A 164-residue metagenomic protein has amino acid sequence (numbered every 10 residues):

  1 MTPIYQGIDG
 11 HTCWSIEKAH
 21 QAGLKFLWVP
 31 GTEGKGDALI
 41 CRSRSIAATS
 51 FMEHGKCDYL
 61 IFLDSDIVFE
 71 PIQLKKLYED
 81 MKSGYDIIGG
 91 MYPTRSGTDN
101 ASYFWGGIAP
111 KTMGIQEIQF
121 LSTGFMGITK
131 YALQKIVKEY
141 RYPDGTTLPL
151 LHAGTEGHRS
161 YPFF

Functional and structural regions predicted by a protein language model:
M1-Y5: Short, hydrophobic/glycine-enriched beta-strand segments
Q6-Q21: Short, well-formed alpha-helical segments that are part of the catalytic scaffolds of diverse glycosyltransferases
A19, D66, E79-D80: Polar low-complexity intrinsically disordered regions
H20-P30, D58: Short loop->beta transition adjacent to catalytic acidic/histidine clusters or analogous donor-positioning motifs
G36-S43: A short, glycine-/small-residue-rich helix N-cap motif at loop->alpha-helix starts within glycosyltransferase
S45-Y59: Active-site nucleotide-sugar/metal-binding loop of Leloir-type enzymes
A48, E70-F163: Conserved catalytic core of nucleotide-sugar-dependent glycosyltransferases
K56-V68: Short beta-strand-to-loop acidic/aromatic patch adjacent to the donor-nucleotide binding site
